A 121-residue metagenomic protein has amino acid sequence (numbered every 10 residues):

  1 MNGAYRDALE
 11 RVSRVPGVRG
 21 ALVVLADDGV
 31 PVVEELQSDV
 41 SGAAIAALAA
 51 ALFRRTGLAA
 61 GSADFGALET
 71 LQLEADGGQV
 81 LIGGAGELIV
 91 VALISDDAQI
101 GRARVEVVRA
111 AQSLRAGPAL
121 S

Functional and structural regions predicted by a protein language model:
M1-G20, D27-S121: Acidic, low-complexity cytosolic segments
